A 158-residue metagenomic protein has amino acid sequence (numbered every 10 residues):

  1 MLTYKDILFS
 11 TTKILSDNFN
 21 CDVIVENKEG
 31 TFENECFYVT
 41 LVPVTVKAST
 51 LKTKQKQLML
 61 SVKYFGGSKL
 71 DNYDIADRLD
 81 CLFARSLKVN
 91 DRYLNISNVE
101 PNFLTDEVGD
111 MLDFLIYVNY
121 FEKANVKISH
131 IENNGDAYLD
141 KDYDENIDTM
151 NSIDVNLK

Functional and structural regions predicted by a protein language model:
M1-T3, T12, E29, A124-K158: Compositionally biased, intrinsically disordered low-complexity segments enriched in polar/Pro/Gly and often Gln
M1-T45: Small/polar-rich, solvent-exposed N-terminal microdomains that initiate assembly or binding
Y4, T50-Q57, F65-L87: Extracellular/virion structural assembly segments
N34, Q55-Q57, E107-L115, H130 (+1 more regions): A general secondary-structure signal for short beta-strands and their flanking turns/coil in non-transmembrane regions
V46-L51, G67-L70, F121-I131: Short, cysteine-centered beta-strand-loop-beta hairpins and adjacent loop/turn segments enriched in charged/polar
K54-L70, D110-E122: Oligomerization/assembly interface segments of phage tail-like spikes and tubes
R78-S129: Acidic-leaning, charged glycine-interspersed low-complexity segments
